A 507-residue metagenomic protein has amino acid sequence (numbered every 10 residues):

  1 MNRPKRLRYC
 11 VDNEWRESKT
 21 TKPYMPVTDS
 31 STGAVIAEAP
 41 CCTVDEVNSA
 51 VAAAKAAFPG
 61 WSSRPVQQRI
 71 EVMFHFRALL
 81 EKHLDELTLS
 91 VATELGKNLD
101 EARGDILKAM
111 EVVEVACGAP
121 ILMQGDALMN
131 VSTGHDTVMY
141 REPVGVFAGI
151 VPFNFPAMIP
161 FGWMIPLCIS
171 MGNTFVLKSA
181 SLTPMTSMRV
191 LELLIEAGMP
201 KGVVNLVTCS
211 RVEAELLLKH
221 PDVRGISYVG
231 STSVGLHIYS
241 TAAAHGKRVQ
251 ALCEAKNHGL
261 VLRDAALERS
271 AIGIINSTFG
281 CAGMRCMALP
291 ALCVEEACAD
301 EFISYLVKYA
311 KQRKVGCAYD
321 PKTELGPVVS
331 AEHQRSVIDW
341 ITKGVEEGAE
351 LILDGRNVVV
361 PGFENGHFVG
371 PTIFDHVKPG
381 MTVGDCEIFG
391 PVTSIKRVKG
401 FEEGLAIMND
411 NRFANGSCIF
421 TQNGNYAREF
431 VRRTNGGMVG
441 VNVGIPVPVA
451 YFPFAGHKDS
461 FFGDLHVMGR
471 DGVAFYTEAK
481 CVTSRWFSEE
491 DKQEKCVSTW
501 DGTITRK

Functional and structural regions predicted by a protein language model:
M1-S31, R356, R506: Hydrophobic face of amphipathic alpha-helices that form TPR/SEL1-like repeat modules and related alpha-solenoid
S30, V44-V47, V66, L84 (+5 more regions): Residues at or immediately preceding the N-termini of alpha-helices
T32-A37, M199, V223, L260 (+3 more regions): Conserved C-terminal structural/oligomerization subdomain of aldehyde/semialdehyde dehydrogenase
G33, R69, V91, V113 (+9 more regions): Residue-level signal for inorganic ion chemistry
A34-M123, G134: Glycine-rich loop-to-alpha-helix module at the N-terminal edge of alpha/beta enzyme cores
V35-C42, A57-S63, A148-G149, G259-L262 (+5 more regions): Short, well-ordered beta-strand elements within core beta-sheets of diverse protein domains
G125-R269, V398, G463: Rossmann-like NAD(P) dinucleotide-binding subdomain of oxidoreductase/dehydrogenase enzymes
S233-K378, V441, D491-R506: ALDH superfamily catalytic-core signature
